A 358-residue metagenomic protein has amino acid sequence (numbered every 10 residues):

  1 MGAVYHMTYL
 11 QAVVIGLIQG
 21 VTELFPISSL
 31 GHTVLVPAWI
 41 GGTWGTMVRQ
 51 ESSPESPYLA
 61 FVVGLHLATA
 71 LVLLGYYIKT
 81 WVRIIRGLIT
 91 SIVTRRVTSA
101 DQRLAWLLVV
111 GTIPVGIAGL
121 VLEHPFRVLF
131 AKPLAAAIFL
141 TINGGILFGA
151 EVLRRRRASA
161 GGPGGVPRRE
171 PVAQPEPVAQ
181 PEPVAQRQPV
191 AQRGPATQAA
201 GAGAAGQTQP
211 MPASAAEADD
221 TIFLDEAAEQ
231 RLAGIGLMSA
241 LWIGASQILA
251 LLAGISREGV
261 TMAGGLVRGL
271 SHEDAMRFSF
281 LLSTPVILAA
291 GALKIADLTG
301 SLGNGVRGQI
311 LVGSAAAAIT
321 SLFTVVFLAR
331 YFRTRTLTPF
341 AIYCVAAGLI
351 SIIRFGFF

Functional and structural regions predicted by a protein language model:
M1-F358: Multi-pass membrane proteins that catalyze or facilitate reactions on polyprenyl-/lipid-phosphate substrates and their
